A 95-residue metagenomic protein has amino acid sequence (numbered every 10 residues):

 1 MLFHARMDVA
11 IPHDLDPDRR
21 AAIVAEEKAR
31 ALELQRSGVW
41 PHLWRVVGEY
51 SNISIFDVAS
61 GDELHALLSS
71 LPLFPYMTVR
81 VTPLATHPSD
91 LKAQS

Functional and structural regions predicted by a protein language model:
M1-S95: Conserved, structured core segments of small domains
